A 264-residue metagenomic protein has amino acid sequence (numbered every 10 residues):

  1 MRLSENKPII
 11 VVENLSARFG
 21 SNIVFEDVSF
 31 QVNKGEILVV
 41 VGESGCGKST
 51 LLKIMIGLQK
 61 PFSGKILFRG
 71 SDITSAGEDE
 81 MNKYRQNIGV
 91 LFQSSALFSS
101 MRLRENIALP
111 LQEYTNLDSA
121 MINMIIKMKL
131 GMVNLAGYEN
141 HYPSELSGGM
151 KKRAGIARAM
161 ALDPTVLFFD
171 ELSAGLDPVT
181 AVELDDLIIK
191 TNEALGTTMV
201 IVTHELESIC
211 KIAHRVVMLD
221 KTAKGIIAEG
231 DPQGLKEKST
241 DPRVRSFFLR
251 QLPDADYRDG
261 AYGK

Functional and structural regions predicted by a protein language model:
V41-E43: The feature captures the beta-strand-to-loop junction immediately N-terminal to the Walker
I56: Helix-to-loop junction immediately C-terminal to a conserved catalytic motif
G64-D72: Conserved ABC transporter NBD signature motif
D72, S119-G137: Conserved ABC ATPase "signature" region
Y142-L146, M150: Conserved ABC ATPase signature
A161-T165: A short, proline-enriched helix->beta-strand linker immediately N-terminal to the Walker B motif in ABC-type P-loop
L167-D170: Catalytic Walker B motif of ABC-type/P-loop ATPase nucleotide-binding domains
